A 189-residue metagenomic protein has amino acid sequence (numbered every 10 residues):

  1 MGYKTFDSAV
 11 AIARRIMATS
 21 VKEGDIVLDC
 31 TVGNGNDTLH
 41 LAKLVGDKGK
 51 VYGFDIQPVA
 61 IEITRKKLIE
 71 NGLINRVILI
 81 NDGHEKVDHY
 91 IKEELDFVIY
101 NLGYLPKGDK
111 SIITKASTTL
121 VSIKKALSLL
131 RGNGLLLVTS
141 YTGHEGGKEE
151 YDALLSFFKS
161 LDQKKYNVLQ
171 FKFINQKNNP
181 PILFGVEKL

Functional and structural regions predicted by a protein language model:
M1-D25, C30, L39, K43: S-adenosyl-L-methionine
K22, V45-G46, L130-G132: Helix-to-beta-strand junctions that scaffold the AdoMet/dcAdoMet cofactor pocket in Class I SAM-dependent enzymes
K50-D55: Conserved SAM-binding motif I beta-strand of class I
I61-D96: S-adenosyl-L-methionine
Y100-S122: Mobile active-site "lid"/loop adjacent to the S-adenosyl-L-methionine
T118-G132: A short glycine-rich, Lys/Arg-flanked "PGG" loop and its adjoining helix->strand segment in the class I
G132-S140: Conserved beta-strand signature within the Rossmann-like core of class I S-adenosyl-L-methionine
G147-L189: Class I S-adenosyl-L-methionine
